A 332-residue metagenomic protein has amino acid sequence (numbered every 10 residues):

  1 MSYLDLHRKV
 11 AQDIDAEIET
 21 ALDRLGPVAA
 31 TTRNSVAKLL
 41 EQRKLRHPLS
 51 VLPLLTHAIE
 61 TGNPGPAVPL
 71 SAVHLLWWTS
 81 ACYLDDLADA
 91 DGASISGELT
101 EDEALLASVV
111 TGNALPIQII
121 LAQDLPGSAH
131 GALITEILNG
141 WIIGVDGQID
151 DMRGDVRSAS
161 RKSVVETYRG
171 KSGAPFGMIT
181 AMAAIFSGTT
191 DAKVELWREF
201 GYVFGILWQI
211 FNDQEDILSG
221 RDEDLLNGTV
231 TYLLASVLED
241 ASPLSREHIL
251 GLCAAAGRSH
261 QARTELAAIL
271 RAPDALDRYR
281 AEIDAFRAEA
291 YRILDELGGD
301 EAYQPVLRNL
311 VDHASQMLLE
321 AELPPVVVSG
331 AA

Functional and structural regions predicted by a protein language model:
M1-L22: N-terminal amphipathic/basic leader segments beginning at the initiator methionine
L6, V10, A129-I137, K193-F200 (+2 more regions): Extended, well-ordered alpha-helical scaffold segments
E19, D23-R246: Mg2+-dependent prenyl diphosphate-binding active-site environment of isoprenoid biosynthetic enzymes
L49-L54, Y291, R308-D312: Short amphipathic alpha-helical segments
P126-G127, L294-Y303: Surface-exposed helix-capping loop/turn segments at secondary-structure junctions
I249-A256, H260-L294: Mobile late-domain/C-terminal helix-loop "cap" segments that border catalytic sites or the cytosolic face
E301-A332: Short, amphipathic C-terminal "tail helix"
